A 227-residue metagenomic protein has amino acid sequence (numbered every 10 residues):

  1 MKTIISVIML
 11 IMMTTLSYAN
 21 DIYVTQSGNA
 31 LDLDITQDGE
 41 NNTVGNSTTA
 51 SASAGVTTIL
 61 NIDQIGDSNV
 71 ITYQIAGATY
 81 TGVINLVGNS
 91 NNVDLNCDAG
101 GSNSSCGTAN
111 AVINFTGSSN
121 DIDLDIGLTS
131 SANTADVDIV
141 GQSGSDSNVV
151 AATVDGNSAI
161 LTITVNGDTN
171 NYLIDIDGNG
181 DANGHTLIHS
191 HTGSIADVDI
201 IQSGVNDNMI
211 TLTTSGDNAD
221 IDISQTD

Functional and structural regions predicted by a protein language model:
M1-M9: Bacterial Sec-dependent N-terminal signal peptides
I5, M13-A19: Sec/Tat signal peptide C-region and signal peptidase I cleavage site
M9-M13, T162: Intrinsic disorder/low-complexity segments, especially N-terminal tails and targeting/processing regions
N20-D227: Low-complexity repeat regions of mature extracellularly deployed or surface/particle-associated proteins
